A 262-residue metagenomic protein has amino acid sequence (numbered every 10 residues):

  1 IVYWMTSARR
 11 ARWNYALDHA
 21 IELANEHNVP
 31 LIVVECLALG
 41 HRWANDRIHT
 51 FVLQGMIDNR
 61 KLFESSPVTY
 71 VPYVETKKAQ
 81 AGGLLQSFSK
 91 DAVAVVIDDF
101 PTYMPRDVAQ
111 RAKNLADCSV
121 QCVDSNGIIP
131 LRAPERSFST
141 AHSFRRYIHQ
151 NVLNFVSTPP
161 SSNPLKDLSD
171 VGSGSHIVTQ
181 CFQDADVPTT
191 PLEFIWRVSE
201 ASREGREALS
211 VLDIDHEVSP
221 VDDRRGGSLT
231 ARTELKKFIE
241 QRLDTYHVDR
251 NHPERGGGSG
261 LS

Functional and structural regions predicted by a protein language model:
I1-G172: Trp/Phe/Arg-rich N-terminal binding region typifying the photolyase-homology
S137-S262: Glycine/tryptophan-enriched, flexible segments
